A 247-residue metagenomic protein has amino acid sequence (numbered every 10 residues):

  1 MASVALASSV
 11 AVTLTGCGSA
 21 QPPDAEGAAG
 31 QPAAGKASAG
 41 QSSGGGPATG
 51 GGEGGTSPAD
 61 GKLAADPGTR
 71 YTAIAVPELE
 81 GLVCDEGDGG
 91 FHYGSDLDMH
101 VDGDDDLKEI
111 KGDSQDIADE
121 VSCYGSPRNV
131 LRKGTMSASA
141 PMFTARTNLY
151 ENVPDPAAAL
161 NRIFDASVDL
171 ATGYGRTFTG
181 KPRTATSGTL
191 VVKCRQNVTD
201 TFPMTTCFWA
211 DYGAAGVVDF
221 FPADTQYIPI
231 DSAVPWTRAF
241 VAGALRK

Functional and structural regions predicted by a protein language model:
M1-A5: Bacterial N-terminal signal peptides that target proteins for export
L6-A11: Hydrophobic helical h-region of N-terminal Sec-dependent signal peptides in bacterial secretory/periplasmic proteins
V12-G16: C-terminal motif of bacterial Sec signal peptides marking the signal peptidase cleavage site
G18-G61: Short, low-complexity, disordered segments immediately C-terminal to signal peptides in bacterial exported proteins
G27-A28, G134-S137, V218-F220: Short cysteine/histidine-rich zinc-coordinating motifs and their immediately flanking basic loops
A59, A64-G68, A73-V76: Long, charged interaction segments in nuclear RNA/chromatin-associated proteins
A73-V198, T205: A small/polar (G/S/T-enriched), proline-flanked helix-loop surface module common in exported/cell-envelope proteins
Y174-K247: Extracellularly exposed regions in secreted/surface proteins, prominently low-complexity, repeat-rich
